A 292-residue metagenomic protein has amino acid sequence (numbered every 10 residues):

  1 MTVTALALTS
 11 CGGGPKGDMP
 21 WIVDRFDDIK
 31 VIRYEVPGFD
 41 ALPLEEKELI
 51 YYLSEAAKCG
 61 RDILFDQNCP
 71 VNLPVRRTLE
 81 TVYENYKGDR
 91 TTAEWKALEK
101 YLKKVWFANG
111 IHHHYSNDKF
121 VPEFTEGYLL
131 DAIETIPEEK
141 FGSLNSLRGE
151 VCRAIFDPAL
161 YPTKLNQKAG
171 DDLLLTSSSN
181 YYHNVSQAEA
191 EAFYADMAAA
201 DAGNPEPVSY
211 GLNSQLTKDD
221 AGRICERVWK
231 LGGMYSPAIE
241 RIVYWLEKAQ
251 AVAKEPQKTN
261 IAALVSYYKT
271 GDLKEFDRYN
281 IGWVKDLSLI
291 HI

Functional and structural regions predicted by a protein language model:
M1-L6: Sec-dependent N-terminal signal peptides
T9-S10: C-terminal motif of bacterial Sec signal peptides marking the signal peptidase cleavage site
G17-I224, L231-W245, P256-T259: N-terminal helix-rich structural modules
Y244, T259, A263-Y268, Y279: Active-site-adjacent structural elements in enzyme catalytic domains
A249-V252: Inter-helical turn/loop segments and adjacent helix faces that build the functional surface of alpha-helical bundle
Y268, D272-K274, W283: A cross-kingdom marker for long, charged
R278-Y279, D286: Phosphate/adenylate-binding glycine loop and adjacent helical scaffold
I290-I292: Conserved small/polar residues in nucleotide/adenosyl-binding loops
